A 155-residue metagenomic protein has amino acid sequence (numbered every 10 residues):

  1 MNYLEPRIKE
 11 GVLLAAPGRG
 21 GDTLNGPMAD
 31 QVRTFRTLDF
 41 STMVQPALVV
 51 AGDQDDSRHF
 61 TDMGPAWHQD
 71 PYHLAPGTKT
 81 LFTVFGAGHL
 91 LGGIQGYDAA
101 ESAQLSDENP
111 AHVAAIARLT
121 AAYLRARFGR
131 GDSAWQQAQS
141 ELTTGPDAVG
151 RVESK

Functional and structural regions predicted by a protein language model:
N2-G86: The feature captures the conserved acid-bearing segment of alpha/beta-hydrolase catalytic domains
G86-H89, I94-K155: Alpha/beta-hydrolase-fold serine-hydrolase catalytic core, especially in secreted/extracellular enzymes
